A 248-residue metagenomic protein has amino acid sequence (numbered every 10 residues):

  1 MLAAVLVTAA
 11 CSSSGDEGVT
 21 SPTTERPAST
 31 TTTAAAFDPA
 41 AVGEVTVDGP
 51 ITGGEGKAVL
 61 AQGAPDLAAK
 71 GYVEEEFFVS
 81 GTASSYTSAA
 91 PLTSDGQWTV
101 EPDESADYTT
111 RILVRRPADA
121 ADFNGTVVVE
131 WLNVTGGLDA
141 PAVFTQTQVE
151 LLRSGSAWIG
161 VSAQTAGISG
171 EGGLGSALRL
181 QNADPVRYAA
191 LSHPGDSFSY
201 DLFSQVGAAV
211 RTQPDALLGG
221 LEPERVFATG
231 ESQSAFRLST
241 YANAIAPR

Functional and structural regions predicted by a protein language model:
V7-A10: C-terminal motif of bacterial Sec signal peptides marking the signal peptidase cleavage site
S12-G15: Bacterial signal peptide processing site
V19-A34: Extracellular mucin-like PTS domains
A34-T145, L152: Catalytic-loop region of hydrolases
F77-F78, T126-E130, A157-S162, F227-G230: Structural recognition of the beta-strand scaffold that forms the well-ordered cores of secreted hydrolase catalytic
D122-F123, A189-S232, N243: Gly/Ser-rich "nucleophile elbow"/oxyanion-hole loop immediately N-terminal to the catalytic nucleophile in hydrolases
L132-V134, L152, W158-A209: Cap/lid segment of the alpha/beta-hydrolase catalytic domain
R237-Y241: Hydrolases whose catalytic domains are alpha/beta-hydrolase-1, hotdog thioesterase, or metallo-beta-lactamase-like
